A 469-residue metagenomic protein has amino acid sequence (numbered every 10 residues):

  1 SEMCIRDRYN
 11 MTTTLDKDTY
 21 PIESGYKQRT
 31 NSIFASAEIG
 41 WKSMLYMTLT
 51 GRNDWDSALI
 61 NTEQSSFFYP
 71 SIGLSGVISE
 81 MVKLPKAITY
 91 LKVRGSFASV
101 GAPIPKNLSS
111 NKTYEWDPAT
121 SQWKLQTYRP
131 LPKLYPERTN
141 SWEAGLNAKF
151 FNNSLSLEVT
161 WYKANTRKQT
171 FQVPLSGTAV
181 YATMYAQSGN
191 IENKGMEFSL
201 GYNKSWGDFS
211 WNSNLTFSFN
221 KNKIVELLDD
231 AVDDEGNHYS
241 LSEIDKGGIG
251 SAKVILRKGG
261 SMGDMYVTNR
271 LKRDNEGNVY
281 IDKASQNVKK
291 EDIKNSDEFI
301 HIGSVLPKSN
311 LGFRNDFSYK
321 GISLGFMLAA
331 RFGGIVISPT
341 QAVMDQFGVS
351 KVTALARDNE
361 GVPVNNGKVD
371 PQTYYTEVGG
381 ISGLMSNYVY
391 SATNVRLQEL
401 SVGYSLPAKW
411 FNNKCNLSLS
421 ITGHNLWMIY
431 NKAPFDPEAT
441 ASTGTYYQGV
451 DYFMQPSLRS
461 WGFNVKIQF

Functional and structural regions predicted by a protein language model:
S1, M44, S79-L91, F151-S154 (+4 more regions): Short loop/turn motifs that connect adjacent beta-strands in outer-membrane beta-barrel proteins
S1, R6-D16, V82-R138, S156-I191: Solvent-exposed loop/turn elements at secondary-structure boundaries
S1, R6-Y46, F97, S109 (+2 more regions): Outer-membrane beta-barrel transmembrane domain signature of Gram-negative proteins, especially the mid-to-C-terminal
K17-F34, E115-L157, M184-W206, K246-I249 (+2 more regions): Outer-membrane beta-barrel signature, preferentially recognizing the C-terminal barrel domain of Gram-negative
Q28-N61, S65-E80, T139-W142, F150-L157 (+7 more regions): Surface-exposed extracellular loop regions of Gram-negative outer-membrane beta-barrel proteins
D56, R331-S418, T422-H424: Extracytoplasmic gating/loop element in the C-terminal half of outer-membrane beta-barrel translocons and assembly
A186, S205-V305, H424, N431-P434: Conserved small-residue
S188-N193, Y239-Y266, D274, N278 (+3 more regions): C-terminal beta-signal and terminal closure region of outer-membrane beta-barrel proteins
